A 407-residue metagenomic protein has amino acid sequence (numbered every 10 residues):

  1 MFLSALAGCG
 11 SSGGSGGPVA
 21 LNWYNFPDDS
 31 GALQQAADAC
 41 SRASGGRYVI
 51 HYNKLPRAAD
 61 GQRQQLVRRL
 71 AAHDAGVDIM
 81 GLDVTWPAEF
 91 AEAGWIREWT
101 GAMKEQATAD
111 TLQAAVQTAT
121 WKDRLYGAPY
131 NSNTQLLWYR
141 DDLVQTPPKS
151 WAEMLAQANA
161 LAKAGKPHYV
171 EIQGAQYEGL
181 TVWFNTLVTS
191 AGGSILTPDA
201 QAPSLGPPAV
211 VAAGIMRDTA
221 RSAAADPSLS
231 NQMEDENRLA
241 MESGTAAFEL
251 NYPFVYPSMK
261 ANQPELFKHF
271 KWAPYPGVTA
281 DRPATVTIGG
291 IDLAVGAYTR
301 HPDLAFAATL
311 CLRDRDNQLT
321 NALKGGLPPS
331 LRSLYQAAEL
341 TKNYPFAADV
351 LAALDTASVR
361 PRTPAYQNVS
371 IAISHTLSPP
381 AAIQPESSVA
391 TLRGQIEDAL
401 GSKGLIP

Functional and structural regions predicted by a protein language model:
F2-A88, T279, D398-P407: Conserved N-terminal structural module of periplasmic/extracytoplasmic solute-binding proteins
K54-Q65, T85, E153, S228-E242: Short helix-initiation/N-cap motifs at beta->coil->alpha
V67-R69, G76-D78, Q106-D141, D281-T285 (+1 more regions): A structural signal for short loop-to-beta-strand junctions that line the ligand-binding cleft of periplasmic/secreted
V84-T134, T146, E153-L155, K271 (+1 more regions): Hinge/lid segment of periplasmic solute-binding proteins
Y126-Y130, Q135, E153-P203, P208-V210 (+1 more regions): Extracytoplasmic/periplasmic solute-binding protein
Q157-A158, D199-S230, Y275: Glycine-centered hinge/linker elements that transmit conformational signals in sensory and ligand-binding systems
F254-F267, V278-T376: C-terminal lobe and pocket-closing loops of periplasmic/extracytoplasmic Venus-flytrap solute-binding proteins
A352-P407: Conserved C-terminal helix/tail region of periplasmic/extracytoplasmic solute-binding proteins
